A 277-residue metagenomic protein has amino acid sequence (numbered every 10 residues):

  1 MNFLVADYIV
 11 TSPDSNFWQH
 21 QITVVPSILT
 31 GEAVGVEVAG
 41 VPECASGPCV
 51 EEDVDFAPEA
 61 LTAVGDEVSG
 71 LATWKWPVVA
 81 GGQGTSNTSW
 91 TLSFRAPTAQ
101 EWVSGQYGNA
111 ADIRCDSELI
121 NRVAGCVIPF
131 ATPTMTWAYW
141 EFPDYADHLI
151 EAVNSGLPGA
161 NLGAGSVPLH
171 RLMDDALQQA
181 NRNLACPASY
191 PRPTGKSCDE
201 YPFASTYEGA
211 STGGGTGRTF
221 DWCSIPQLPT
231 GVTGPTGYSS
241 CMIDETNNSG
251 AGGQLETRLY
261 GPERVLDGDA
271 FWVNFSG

Functional and structural regions predicted by a protein language model:
M1-G195, A204-G277: Nuclease and nuclease-like effector domains acting on nucleic acids or nucleotide cofactors
C198: Short hydrophobic beta-strand that contains or immediately precedes a catalytic carboxylate
